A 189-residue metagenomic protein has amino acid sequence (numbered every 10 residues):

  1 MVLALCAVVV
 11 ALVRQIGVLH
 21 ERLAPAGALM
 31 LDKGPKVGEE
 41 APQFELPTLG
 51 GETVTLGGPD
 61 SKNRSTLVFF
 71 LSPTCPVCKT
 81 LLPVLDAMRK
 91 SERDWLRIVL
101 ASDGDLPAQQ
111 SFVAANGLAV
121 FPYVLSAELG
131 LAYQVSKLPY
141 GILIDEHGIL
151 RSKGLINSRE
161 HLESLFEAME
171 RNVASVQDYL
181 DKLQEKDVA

Functional and structural regions predicted by a protein language model:
M1-G34, N172: Long, leucine- and charge-enriched amphipathic alpha-helices that form heptad-repeat coiled-coil/leucine-zipper-like
A24-G58: N-terminal "domain-start" segment that seeds a small globular fold
V54-L85, R97, A101, L162: Short active-site neighborhood of thiol/selenol oxidoreductases, capturing the structured segment around
S61-K62, Y140, N157-E160: A short acidic/small-residue loop/turn micro-motif
D94-Q110, L118-A127: Thiol-based oxidoreductase modules, predominantly thioredoxin-like and allied folds used for disulfide exchange
F112-H147: Short, internal strand/loop/helix patches that form the active-site neighborhood or redox-interaction surface
H147-A189: Thiol-/selenol-based redox modules, centered on thioredoxin-like and closely related oxidoreductase domains
